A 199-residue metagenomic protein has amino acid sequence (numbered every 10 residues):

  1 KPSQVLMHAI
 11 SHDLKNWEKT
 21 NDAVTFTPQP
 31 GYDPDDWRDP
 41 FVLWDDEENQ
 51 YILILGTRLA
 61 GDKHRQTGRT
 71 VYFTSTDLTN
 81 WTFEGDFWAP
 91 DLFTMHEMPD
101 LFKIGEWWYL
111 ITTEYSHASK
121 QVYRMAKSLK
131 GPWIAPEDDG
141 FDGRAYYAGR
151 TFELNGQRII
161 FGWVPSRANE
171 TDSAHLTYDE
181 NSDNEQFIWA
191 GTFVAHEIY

Functional and structural regions predicted by a protein language model:
K1-D39, W44-H96, K103-G143, V164-Y199: Beta-rich carbohydrate-recognition and catalytic domains
Y147, F152: Catalytic and ligand-binding motifs that coordinate phosphates/metal ions in nucleic-acid-processing enzymes
N155-Q157: Short, solvent-exposed coil/turn segments at beta-strand boundaries
